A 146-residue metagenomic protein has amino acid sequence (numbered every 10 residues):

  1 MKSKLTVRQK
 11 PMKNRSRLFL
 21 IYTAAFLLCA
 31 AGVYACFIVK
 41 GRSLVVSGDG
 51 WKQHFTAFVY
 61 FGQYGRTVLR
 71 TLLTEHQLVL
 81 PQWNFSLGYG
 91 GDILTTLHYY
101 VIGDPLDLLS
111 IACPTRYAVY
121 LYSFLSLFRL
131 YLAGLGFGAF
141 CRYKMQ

Functional and structural regions predicted by a protein language model:
M1-V39: Start-transfer (signal-anchor) and selected internal transmembrane alpha helices of multi-pass inner/ER membrane
K10-K13, E75, D92, K144: Glutamate identity and glutamate-enriched acidic tracts
A31-A133, F137: Membrane-interface coil-to-helix junctions
G136-Q146: Transmembrane alpha-helical segments of multipass membrane enzymes and assembly factors that act on membrane-embedded
